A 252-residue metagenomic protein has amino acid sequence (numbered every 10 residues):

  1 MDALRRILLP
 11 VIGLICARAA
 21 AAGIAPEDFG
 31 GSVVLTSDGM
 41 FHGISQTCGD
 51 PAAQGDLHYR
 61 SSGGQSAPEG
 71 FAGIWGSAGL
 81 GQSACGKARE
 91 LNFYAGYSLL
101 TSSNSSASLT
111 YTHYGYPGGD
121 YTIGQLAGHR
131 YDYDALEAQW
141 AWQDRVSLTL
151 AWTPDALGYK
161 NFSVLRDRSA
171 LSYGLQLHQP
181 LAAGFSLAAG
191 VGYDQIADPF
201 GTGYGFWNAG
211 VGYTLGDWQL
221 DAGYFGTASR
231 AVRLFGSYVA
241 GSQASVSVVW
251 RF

Functional and structural regions predicted by a protein language model:
A22-Q82: Short glycine/proline- and aromatic-enriched beta-strand/turn motifs that initiate or cap beta-hairpins
E27, G49-A53, K87-L91, R130-D134 (+4 more regions): Residues that define the transmembrane beta-barrel architecture of outer-membrane proteins
F29, G63-A72, S102-L109, D144-L150 (+2 more regions): Repeated loop/turn-to-beta-strand initiation elements of outer-membrane beta-barrel proteins
G31-S37, A72-A78, Y97, L109-H113 (+4 more regions): Transmembrane beta-barrel strands of outer-membrane/channel proteins
S37, Y59-S61, Y97-L99, S105 (+6 more regions): Residue-level signature of outer-membrane beta-barrel architecture
Q65-G128, G201: Surface-exposed loop and membrane-interface regions of Gram-negative outer-membrane beta-barrel proteins
N104, G124-A197, G226: Detector for outer-membrane/organellar transmembrane beta-barrel domains, recognizing the amphipathic beta-strand
A209, Y213-G216, Y224, Y238-F252: Outer-membrane beta-barrel "beta-signal"
